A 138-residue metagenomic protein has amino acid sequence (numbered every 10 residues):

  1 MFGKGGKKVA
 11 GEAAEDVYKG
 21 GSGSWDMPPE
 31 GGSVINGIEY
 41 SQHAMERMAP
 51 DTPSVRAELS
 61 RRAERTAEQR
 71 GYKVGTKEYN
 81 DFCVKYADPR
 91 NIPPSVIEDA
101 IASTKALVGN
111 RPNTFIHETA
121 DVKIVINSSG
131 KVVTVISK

Functional and structural regions predicted by a protein language model:
F2-K138: Ribonuclease/tRNase effector modules and their secretory precursors
